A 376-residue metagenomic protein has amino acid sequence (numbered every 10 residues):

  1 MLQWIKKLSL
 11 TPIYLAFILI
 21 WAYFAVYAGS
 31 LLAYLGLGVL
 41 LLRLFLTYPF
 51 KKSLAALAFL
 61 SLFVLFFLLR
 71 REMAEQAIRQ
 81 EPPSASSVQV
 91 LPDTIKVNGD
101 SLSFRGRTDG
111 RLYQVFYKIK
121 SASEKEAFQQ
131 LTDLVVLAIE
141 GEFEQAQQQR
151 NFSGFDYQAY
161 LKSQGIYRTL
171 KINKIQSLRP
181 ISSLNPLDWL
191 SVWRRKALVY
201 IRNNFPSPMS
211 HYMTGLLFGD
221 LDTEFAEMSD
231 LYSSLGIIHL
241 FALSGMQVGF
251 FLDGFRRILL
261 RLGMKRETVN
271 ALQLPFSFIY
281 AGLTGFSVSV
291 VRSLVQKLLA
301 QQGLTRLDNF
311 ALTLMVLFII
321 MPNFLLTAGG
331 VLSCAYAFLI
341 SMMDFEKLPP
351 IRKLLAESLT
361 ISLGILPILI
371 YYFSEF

Functional and structural regions predicted by a protein language model:
M1-R79, T169, R292, L317: N-terminal leader/targeting segments
L2-W4, F63-H239: Membrane-interface helix/helix-cap signal primarily in integral membrane proteins
A16, Y27, F59-L60, V97 (+7 more regions): Short linear sequence motifs
W21-A22, L216, G329: A residue-level signal for conserved active-site and pocket-lining positions in enzyme catalytic cores
G29-Y34, V39, F45-A58, L170 (+1 more regions): Hydrophobic alpha-helical transmembrane segments in multi-pass membrane proteins
